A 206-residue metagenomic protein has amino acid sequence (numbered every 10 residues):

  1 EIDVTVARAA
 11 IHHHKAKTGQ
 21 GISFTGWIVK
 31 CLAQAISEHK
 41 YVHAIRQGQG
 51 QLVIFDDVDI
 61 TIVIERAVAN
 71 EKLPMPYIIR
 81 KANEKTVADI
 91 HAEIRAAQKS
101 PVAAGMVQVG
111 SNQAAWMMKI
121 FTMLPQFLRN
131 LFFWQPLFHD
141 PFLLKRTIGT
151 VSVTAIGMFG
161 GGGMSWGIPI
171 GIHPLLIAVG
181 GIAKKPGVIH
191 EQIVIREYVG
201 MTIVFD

Functional and structural regions predicted by a protein language model:
E1-D206: C-terminal catalytic/motor cores of large multi-domain enzyme assemblies
